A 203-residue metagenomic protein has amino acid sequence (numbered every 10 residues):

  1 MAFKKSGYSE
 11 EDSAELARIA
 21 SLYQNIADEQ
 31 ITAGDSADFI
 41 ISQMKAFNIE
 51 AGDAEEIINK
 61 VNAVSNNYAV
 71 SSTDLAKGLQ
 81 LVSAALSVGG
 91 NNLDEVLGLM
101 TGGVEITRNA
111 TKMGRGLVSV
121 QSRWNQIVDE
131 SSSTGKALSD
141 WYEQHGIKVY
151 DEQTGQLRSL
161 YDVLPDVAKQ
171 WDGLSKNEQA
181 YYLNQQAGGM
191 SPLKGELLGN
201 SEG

Functional and structural regions predicted by a protein language model:
M1-F3, E11-N67, D74-A85, N92-G203: Alpha-helical architecture feature
